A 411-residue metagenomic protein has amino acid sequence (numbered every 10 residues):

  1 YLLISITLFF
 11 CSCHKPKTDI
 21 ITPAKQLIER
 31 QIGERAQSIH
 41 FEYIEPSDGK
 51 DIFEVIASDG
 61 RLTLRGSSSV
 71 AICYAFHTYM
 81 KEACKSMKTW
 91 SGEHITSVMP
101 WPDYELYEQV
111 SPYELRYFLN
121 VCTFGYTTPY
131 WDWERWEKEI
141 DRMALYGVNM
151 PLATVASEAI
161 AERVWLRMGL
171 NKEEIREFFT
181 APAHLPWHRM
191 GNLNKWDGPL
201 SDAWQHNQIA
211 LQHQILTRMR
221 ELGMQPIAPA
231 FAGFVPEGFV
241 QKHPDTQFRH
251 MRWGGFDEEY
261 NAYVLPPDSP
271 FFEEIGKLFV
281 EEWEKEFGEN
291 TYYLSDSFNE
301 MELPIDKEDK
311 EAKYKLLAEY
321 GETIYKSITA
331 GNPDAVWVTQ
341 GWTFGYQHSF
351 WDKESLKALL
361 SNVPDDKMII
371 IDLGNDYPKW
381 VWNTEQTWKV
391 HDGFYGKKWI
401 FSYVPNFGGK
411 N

Functional and structural regions predicted by a protein language model:
Y1-T18: Bacterial Sec-dependent N-terminal signal peptides
C13-Y113: Contiguous, structured surface segment used for ligand recognition
I20, A24, I72, F76 (+5 more regions): Stable alpha-helical elements in mature extracytoplasmic
A36-S38, M87, S91-P102, L119-T123 (+3 more regions): Catalytic-core regions of glycoside hydrolase
R61-G66, G125-Y130, D202-A203, E311-A312: Second-shell loop/turn segments in exported
I72-A75, T128-P129, I227, W380: Short helix/loop capping segments that flank catalytic or ligand/cofactor-binding pockets
Y107, W131-E134: Catalytic and substrate-binding clefts that recognize carbohydrates or anionic sugar/phosphate headgroups
Y113-D132, M143: Active-site-adjacent substrate/metal-binding segments within catalytic domains of carbohydrate-active enzymes
